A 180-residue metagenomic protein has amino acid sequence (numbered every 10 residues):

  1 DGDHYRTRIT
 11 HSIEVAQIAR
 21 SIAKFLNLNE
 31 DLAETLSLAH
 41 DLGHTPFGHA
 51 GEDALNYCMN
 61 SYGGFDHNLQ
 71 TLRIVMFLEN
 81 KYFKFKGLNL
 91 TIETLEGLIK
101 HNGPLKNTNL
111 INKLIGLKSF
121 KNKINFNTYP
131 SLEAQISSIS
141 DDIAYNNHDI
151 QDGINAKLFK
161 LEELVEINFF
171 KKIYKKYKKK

Functional and structural regions predicted by a protein language model:
G2-L32, I124: Alpha-helical phosphate/pyrophosphate-handling elements in metalloenzyme active cores
I13, Q17, F25, L42-K180: Sequence-structural signature of the catalytic-core scaffold of metal-dependent phosphohydrolases that act on
N29-E34, P130-L132: Short hydrophobic "helix-edge" motifs at membrane interfaces and signal-peptide entry regions
A33-L38, S138: Short alpha-helical catalytic segment bearing the HExxH-like zincin motif of zinc-dependent metalloproteases
